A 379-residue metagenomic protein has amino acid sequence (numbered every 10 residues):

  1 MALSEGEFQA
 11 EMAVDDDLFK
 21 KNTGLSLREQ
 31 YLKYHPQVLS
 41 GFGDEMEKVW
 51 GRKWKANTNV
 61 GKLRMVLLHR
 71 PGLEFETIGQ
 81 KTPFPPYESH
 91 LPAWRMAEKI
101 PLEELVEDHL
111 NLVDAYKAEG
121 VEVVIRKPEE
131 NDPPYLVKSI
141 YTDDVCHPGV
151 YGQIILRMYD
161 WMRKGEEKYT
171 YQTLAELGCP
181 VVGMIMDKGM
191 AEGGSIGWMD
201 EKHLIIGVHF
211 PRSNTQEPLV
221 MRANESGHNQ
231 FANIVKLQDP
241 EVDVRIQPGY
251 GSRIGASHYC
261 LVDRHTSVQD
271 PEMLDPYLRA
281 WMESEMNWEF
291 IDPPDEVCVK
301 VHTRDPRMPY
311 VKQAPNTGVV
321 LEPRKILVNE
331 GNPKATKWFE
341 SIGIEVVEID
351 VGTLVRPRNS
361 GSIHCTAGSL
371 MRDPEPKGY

Functional and structural regions predicted by a protein language model:
A2-Y379: The feature marks the mature, well-folded catalytic cores of soluble enzymes
